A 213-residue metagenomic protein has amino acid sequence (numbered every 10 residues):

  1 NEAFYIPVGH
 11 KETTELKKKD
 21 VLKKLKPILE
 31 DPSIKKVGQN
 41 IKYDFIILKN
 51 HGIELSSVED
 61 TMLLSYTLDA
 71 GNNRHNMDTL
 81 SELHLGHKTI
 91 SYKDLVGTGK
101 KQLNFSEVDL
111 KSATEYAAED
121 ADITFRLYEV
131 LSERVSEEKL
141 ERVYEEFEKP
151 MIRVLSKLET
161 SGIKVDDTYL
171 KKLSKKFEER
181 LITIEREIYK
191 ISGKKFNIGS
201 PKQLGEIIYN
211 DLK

Functional and structural regions predicted by a protein language model:
N1, I46, G52-E54: Short, solvent-exposed amphipathic alpha-helical segments in soluble enzyme and RNA/protein-processing domains
N1-E12, E30, I41, S56 (+5 more regions): Conserved "right-hand" nucleotidyltransferase catalytic core of DNA-directed polymerases
L16-S33: Short, basic/hydrophobic alpha-helical segments
K24-L25, D44, M77: Residues within well-ordered alpha-helices
Q39-I46: Short, polar loop motifs at secondary-structure junctions
I47, L63, I123-F125: Hydrophobic side chains within alpha-helical segments
E54-A70, M77: Conserved beta-strand -> loop -> alpha-helix junction used to position metal-binding or nucleic-acid-contacting
